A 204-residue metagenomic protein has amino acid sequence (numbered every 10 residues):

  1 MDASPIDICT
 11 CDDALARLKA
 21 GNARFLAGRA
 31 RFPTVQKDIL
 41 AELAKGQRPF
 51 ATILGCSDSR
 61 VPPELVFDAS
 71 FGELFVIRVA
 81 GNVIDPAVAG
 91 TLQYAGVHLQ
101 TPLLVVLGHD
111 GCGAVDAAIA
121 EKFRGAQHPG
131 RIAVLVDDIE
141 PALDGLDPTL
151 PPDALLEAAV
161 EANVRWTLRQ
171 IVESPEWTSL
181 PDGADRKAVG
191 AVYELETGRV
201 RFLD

Functional and structural regions predicted by a protein language model:
M1-K45, G72, G81-T101, G113-D204: Divalent-metal-activated hydrolytic enzyme cores
R48-A51, P102: Short, surface-exposed beta-edge/turn micro-motifs
F50, L54-T91: Active-site cofactor/substrate anionic-group-binding motifs, chiefly glycine- and Lys/Arg-rich phosphate-binding loops
L54-C56, R78, V105-H109, V189-E194: Short beta-strand segments
D58-R60, H109-A114: Gly/Ser/Thr-rich loops at beta-strand to alpha-helix junctions that form or flank small-molecule/cofactor-binding
